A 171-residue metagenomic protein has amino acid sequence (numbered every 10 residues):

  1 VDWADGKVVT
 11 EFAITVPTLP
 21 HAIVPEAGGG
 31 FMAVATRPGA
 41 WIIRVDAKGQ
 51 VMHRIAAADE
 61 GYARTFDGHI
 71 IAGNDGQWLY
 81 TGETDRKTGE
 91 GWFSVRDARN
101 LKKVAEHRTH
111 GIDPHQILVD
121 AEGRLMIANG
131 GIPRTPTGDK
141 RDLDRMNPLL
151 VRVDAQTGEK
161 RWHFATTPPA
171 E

Functional and structural regions predicted by a protein language model:
D2, W92-R99, D142-G158: Beta-propeller blade signature
D5-V8, G49-V51, N100-K102, T157-E159: Short coil turn/linker residues within repeat-based beta-strand modules
T10-E83: Blade-loop segments of beta-propeller domains
T10-T15, M52-D59, V104-T109, R145 (+1 more regions): Beta-propeller fold detector
L19, P38, F66-G68, G89 (+3 more regions): Beta-rich catalytic cores
R54-G73, W78-A121, P133-T135: Asp-box/WD-like beta-propeller blade repeats and closely related beta-sheet repeat scaffolds
G82-K87, I127-N147: Short, conserved, GDST-rich strand-edge loop motifs in beta-rich repeat architectures
R152-E159, H163-E171: Membrane-embedded hairpin module used as a gating/binding unit in multi-pass transport and secretion proteins
